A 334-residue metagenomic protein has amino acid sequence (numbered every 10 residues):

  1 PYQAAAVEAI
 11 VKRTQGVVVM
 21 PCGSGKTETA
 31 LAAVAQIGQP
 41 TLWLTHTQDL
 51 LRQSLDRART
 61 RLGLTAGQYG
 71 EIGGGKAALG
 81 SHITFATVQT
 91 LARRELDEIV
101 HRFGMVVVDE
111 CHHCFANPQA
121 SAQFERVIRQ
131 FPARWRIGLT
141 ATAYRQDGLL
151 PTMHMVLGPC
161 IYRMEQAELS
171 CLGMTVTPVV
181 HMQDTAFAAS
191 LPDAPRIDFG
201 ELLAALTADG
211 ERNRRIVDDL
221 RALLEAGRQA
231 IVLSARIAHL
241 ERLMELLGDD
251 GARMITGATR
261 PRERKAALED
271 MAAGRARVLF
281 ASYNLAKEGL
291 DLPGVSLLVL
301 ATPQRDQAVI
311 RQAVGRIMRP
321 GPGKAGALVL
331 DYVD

Functional and structural regions predicted by a protein language model:
P1-V19: Conserved pre-motif I regulatory segment
R13-I37: Walker A/P-loop
A33, A194-A235, E241-E245: Conserved interdomain hinge at the start of the Helicase C-terminal
R52, G67-G80, I231, E241-R242 (+1 more regions): Conserved helicase ATPase core of P-loop NTP-dependent helicases/translocases
G73-M105, A116-N117, S121-E125, L285: Conserved helix/coil segment N-terminal to the catalytic DExD/H
F103-G104, P151, A281, E288-P303 (+2 more regions): A short beta-strand element within the Helicase C-terminal
G104, E110-H181: Post-DEXD/H (motif II) to motif III coupling segment of the RecA-like Helicase ATP-binding lobe
R316-D334: Conserved segment of the helicase C-terminal RecA-like domain
